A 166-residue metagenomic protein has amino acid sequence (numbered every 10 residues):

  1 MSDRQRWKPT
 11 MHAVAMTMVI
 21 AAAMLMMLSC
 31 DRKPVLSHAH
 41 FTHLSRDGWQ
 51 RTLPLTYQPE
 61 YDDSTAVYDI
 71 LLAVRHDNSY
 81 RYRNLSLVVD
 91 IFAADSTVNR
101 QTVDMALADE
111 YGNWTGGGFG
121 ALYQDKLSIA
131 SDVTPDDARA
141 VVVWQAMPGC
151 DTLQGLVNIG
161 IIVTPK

Functional and structural regions predicted by a protein language model:
M26-S29: C-terminal motif of bacterial Sec signal peptides marking the signal peptidase cleavage site
D31-P34: Bacterial signal peptide processing site
H38-T56: Post-signal peptide N-terminal segment of mature Sec-exported envelope proteins
T65-L72, S131-P148: Noncatalytic modules at the cell exterior or secretory-pathway interfaces, chiefly beta-strand-rich lectin/adhesion
H76-S79, Q124-D125, Q145-L156: Short acidic/polar inter-strand loop motif in beta-rich domains
L87-V88, P148-K166: Exposed low-complexity, polar/acidic, P/S/T/G-rich flexible segments that act as propeptides, protease-susceptible
T102-V133: An anionic, turn-rich surface loop/hairpin at beta-sheet edges that serves as a generic interaction/coordination patch
